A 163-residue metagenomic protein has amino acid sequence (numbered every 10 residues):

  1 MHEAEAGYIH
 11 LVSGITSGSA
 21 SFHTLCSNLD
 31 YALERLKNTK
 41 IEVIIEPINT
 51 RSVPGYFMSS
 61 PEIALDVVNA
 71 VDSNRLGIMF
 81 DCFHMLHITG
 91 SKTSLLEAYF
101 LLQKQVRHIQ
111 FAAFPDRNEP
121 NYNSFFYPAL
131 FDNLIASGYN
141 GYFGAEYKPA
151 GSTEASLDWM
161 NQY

Functional and structural regions predicted by a protein language model:
M1-G77, H87: Active-site acidic/histidine proton-transfer and metal-coordination neighborhood in alpha/beta enzyme cores
H10, I44, M79, R107-Q110 (+1 more regions): Conserved beta-strand positions in the central sheet of alpha/beta enzyme cores
P54-L65, N69, N74, H84-G144 (+1 more regions): Gly/Pro-rich active-site loop or hairpin
